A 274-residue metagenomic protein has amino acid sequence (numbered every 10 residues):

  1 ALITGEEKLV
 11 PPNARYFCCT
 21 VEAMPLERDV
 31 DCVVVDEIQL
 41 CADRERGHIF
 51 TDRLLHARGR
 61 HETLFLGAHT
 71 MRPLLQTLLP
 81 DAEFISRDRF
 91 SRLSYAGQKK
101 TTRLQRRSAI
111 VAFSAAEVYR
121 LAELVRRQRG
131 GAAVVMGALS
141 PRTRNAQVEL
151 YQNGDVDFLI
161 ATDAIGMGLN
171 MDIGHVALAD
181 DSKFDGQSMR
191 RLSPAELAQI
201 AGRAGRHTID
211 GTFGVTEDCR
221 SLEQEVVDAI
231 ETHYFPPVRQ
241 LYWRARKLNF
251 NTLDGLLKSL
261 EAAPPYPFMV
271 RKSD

Functional and structural regions predicted by a protein language model:
L2-P12, C19-M24, R92, F113-A116 (+2 more regions): Conserved helicase motor
A14-Y16, D29-C32, G59-F65, R107 (+1 more regions): Loop/turn-to-beta-strand initiation segments
T20-V21, D36-I38, D180: Walker B catalytic acidic pair
C32-V35, Q39-S94: Post-DEXD/H (motif II) to motif III coupling segment of the RecA-like Helicase ATP-binding lobe
G59-P73, N153-F158, M171-Y234: Conserved segment of the helicase C-terminal RecA-like domain
T63-L66, R72, R103-Q128, A132-M136 (+1 more regions): Conserved strand-helix element at the start of the C-terminal RecA-like helicase core
Q128-I173, L178: Conserved helicase/translocase motor-coupling segment
D228-D274: Long, largely alpha-helical accessory region at the distal end of helicase-like NTP-driven motors
